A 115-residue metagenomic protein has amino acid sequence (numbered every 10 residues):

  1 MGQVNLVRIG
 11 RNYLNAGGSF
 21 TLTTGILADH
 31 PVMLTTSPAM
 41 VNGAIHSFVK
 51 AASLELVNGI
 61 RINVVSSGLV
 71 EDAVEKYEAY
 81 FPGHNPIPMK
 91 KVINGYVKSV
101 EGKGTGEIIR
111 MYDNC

Functional and structural regions predicted by a protein language model:
M1-L6, R11-V57, S66-L69: Catalytic loop of short-chain dehydrogenase/reductase
V57-I60, V64, V70-C115: C-terminal helical subdomain
